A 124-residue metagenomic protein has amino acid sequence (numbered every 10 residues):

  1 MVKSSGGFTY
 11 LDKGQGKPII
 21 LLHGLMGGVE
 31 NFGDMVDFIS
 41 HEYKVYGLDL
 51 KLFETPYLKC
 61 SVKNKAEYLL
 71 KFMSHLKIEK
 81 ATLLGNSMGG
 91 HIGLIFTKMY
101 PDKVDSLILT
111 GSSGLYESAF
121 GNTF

Functional and structural regions predicted by a protein language model:
M1-G7: N-terminal cap/lid segment of alpha/beta-hydrolase-fold proteins
S5, Y46-L84: Active-site loop/oxyanion-hole signature of alpha/beta-hydrolase fold enzymes
T9-T55: Conserved HGGG/HGGXW glycine-rich cap/lid loop of the alpha/beta-hydrolase fold
P18, E42-K44, E79-T82, K103-S106: Structural signature of beta-strand start/N-cap positions in the alpha/beta core of ABC transporter nucleotide-binding
N31-G33, T55-C60, S118-G121: Conserved catalytic-core motifs of eukaryotic protein kinase domains, centered on the activation segment
G33, L70, L94-K98: Short, hydrophobic alpha-helix immediately C-terminal to the catalytic nucleophile
G85, G89, G93: Gly/Ala-rich beta-loop-alpha elbow adjacent to hydrolase catalytic centers
I95-M99, D105-F124: Flexible "cap/lid" loop of the alpha/beta hydrolase fold
